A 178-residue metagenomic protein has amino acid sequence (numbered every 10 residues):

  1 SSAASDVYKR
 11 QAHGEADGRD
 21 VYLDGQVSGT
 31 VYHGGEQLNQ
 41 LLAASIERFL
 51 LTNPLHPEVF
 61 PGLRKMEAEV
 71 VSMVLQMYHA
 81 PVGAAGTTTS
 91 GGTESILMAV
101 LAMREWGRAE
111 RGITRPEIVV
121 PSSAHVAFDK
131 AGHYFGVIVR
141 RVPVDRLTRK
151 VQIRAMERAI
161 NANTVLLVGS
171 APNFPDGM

Functional and structural regions predicted by a protein language model:
A3-Y8: Short, small-residue-biased leader/transition segments that mark boundaries at the very start of proteins
G25-L42: Conserved oxyanion/phosphate-binding beta-strand-loop segments in alpha/beta enzyme cores
E47-G92, W106: Conserved N-terminal alpha-helix of the aminotransferase class I/II PLP-enzyme fold
E94-I96, H125-F128, T148-R149, N173-G177: Flexible loop/turn segments at secondary-structure boundaries
W106-V126: Conserved PLP-anchoring active-site segment centered on the Schiff-base-forming lysine
Y134-R146: Membrane-embedded translocation segments of transport machinery
V151-M178: Active-site phosphate-binding strand-loop segment of PLP-dependent enzymes
